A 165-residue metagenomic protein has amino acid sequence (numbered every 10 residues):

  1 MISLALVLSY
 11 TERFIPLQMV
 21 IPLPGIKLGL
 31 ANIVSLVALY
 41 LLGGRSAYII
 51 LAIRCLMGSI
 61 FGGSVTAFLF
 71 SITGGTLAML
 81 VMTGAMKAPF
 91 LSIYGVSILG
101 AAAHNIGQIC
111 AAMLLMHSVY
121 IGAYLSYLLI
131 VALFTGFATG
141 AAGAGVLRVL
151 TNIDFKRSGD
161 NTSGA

Functional and structural regions predicted by a protein language model:
M1, V7, I50, S71-A103: Short helix-perturbing small/polar motifs within transmembrane alpha-helices
M1-V37: Hydrophobic transmembrane alpha-helices
L4-T11, I53-G63, A103-Q108: Aromatic-anchored segments of alpha-helical transmembrane domains
E12, P16, V20, L42 (+3 more regions): Short helix-capping/hinge motifs at transmembrane helix termini and TM-loop junctions
P24, S64-L69, A88-A165: Membrane-embedded alpha-helical hairpins and interfacial helices in multi-pass inner-membrane proteins
G25-V34, A52-I53, I72-L80: Hydrophobic alpha-helical segments embedded in the membrane of multi-pass proteins
L30-G44, V81-M86: Generic transmembrane alpha-helix motif of multi-pass integral membrane proteins
I33-L36, C55, S59, M79 (+2 more regions): Hydrophobic transmembrane alpha-helices of multi-pass small-molecule transporters
